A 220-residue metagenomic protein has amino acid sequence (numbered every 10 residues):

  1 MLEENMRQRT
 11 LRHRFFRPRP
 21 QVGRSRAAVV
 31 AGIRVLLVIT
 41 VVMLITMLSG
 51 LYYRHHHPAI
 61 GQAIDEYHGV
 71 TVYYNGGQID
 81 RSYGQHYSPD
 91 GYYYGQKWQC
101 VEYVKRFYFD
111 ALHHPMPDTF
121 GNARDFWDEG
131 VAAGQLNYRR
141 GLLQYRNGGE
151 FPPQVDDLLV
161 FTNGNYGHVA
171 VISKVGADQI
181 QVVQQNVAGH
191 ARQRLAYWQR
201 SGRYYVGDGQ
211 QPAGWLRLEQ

Functional and structural regions predicted by a protein language model:
M1, G23-S25, R34, L44: Gram-positive cell-envelope targeting signals
M1-F15: N-terminal targeting leaders characterized by basic, low-complexity, disordered sequences that direct proteins
F16-V29, T46-V131: N-terminal capping segments
I33-G50: Hydrophobic membrane-insertion alpha-helices, especially the h-region of bacterial N-terminal signal peptides
R54-H55, N165-Q220: Aromatic- and glycine-rich peptidoglycan recognition patches
Q99-R106, Q154, V171, G214: Extracytoplasmic/secreted proteins, especially bacterial periplasmic and envelope-associated proteins
R124-I180, N186-V187: ...with weaker cross-activation on analogous glycine-rich loops/strands in unrelated enzymes
